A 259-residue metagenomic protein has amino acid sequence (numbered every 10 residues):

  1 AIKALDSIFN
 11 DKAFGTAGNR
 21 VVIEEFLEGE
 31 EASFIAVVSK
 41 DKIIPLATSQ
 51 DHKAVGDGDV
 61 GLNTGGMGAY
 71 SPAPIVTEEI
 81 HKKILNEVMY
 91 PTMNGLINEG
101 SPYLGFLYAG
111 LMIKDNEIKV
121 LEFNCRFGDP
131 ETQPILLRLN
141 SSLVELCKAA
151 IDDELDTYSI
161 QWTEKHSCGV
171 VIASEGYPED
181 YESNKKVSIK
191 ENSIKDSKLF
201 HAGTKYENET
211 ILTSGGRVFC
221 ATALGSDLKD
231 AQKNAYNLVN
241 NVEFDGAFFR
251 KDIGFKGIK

Functional and structural regions predicted by a protein language model:
A1-T132: Internal nucleotide-binding/catalytic subdomain
L5, S183-K186, Q232-V239: Short amphipathic alpha-helices in soluble, non-transmembrane regions that often serve as interface/regulatory elements
A36-V38, I172, A223-G225: Short beta-strand-to-loop capping motifs
A54-G58, L136, D245-F248: A short, polar/charged loop-to-alpha-helix boundary motif
G56-G58, T157-S159, T204-I211: Short beta-strand/turn micro-motifs at beta-sheet edges
G65, V170, A231: Residue-level signal for inorganic ion chemistry
L85-L107, N124-D196, E207: Active-site "cap" helix and flanking loop/linker of ATP-utilizing ligase/carboxylase catalytic domains
T204-N208, L212-K259: Generic C-terminus detector
